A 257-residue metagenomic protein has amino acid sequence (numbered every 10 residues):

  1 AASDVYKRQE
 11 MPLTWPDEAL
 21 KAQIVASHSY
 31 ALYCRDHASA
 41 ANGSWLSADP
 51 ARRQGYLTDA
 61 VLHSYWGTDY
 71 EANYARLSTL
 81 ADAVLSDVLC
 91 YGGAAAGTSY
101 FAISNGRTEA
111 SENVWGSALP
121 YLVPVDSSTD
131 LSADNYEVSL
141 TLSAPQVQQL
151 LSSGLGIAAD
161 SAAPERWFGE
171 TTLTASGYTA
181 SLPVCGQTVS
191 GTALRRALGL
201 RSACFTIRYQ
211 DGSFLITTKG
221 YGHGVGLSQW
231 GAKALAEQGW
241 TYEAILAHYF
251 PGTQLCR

Functional and structural regions predicted by a protein language model:
A1-R257: Conserved, single-site charged/polar hotspot
